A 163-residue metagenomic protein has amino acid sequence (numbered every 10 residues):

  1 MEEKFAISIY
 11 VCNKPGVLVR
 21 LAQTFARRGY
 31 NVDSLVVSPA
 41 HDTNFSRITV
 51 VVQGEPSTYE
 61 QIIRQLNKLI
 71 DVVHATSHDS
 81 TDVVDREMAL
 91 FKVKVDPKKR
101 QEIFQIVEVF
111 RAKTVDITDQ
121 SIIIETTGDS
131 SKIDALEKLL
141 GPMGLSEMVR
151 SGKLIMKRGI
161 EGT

Functional and structural regions predicted by a protein language model:
M1-R47, V51-T163: Long, contiguous binding/interaction regions
